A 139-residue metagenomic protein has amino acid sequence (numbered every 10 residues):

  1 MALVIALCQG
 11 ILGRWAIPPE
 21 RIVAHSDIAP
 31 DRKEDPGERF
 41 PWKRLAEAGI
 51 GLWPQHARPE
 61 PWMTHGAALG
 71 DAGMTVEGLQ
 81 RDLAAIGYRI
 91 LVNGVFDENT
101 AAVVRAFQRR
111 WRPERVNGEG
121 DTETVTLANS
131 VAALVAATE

Functional and structural regions predicted by a protein language model:
M1-V23, D27-E139: Cell-envelope/ECM-targeting effectors and their regulatory/trafficking segments
